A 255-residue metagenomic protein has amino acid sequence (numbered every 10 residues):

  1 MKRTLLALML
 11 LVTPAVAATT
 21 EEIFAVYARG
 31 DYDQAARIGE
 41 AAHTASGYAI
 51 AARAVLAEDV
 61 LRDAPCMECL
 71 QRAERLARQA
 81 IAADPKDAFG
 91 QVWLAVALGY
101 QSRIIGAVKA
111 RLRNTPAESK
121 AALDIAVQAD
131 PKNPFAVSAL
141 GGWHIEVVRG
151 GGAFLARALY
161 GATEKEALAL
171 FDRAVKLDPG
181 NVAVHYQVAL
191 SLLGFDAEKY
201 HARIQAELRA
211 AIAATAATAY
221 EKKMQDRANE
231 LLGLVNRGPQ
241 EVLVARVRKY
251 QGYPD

Functional and structural regions predicted by a protein language model:
T4-T13: Sec-dependent N-terminal signal peptides
A15-V60, M67: N-terminal leader/linker segments that initiate helical-solenoid repeat arrays
A25-V26, A52-A83, W93-K132, G142-L177 (+5 more regions): Short coil/linker segments at helix-helix boundaries
T44-A49, D87, N133, N181 (+1 more regions): Residue-level recognition of tetratricopeptide repeat
S138-A139, V182-S191, D226: Amphipathic alpha-helical protein-interaction segments enriched in hydrophobic
V182, A202-Q205, A213-D255: Terminal, low-structured helical/coil segments at or just beyond the last alpha-helical repeat
